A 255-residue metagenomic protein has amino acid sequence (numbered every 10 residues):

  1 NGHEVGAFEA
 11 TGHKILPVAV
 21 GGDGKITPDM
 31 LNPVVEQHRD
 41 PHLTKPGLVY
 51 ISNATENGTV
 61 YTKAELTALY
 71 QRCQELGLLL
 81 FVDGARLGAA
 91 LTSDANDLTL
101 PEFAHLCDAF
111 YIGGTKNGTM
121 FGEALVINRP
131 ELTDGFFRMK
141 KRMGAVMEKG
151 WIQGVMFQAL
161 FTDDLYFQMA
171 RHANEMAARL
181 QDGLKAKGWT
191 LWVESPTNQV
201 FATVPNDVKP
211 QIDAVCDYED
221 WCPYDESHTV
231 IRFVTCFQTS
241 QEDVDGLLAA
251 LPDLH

Functional and structural regions predicted by a protein language model:
N1-K45: PLP-dependent aminotransferase-like
I15, L80-V82, L191: Hydrophobic beta-strand scaffold residues
I26-G84: Active-site phosphate-binding strand-loop segment of PLP-dependent enzymes
P46-T55, V60, D97-T197: Active-site C-terminal subdomain of aminotransferase-like
T55, R86-G88, K116, T239: Active-site-proximal loop/turn and secondary-structure-junction residues that shape catalytic pockets, frequently
K63-Q71, E75, R86-A109: Active-site pre-lysine segment of PLP-dependent enzymes
A178-D253: Conserved C-terminal alpha-helix-loop-beta "cap" of PLP-dependent enzymes that closes/shapes the active-site mouth
